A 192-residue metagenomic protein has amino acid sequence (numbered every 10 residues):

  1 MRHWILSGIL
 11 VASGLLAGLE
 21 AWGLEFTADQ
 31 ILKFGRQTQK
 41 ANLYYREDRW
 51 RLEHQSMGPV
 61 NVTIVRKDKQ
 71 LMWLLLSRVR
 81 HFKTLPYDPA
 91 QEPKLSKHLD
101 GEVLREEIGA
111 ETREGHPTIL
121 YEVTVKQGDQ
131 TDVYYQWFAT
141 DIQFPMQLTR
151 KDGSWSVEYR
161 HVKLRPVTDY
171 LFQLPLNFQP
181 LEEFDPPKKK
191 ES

Functional and structural regions predicted by a protein language model:
M1-G8: Bacterial N-terminal signal peptides that target proteins for export
W22-L24, F34-G35, R78, G101-L104 (+3 more regions): Non-transmembrane domains of secretory- and envelope-associated proteins
E25, R49, K69-L71, H116-L120: A generic structural signal for beta-strand entry/edge sites
D29-Q37, R51-M57, P93-E102, T124-D129: Short, solvent-exposed secondary-structure boundary motifs
Q39-L95, F144, R150-H161: An acidic-aromatic
